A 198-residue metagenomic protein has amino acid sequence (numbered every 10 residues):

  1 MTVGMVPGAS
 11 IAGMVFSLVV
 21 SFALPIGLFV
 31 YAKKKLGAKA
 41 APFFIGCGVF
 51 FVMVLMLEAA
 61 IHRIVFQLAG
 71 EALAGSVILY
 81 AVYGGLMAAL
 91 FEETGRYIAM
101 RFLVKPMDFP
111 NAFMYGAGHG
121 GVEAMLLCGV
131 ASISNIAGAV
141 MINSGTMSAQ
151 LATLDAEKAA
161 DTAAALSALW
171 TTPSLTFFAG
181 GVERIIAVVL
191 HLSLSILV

Functional and structural regions predicted by a protein language model:
M1-V198: Hydrophobic alpha-helical segments at protein termini of multi-pass membrane proteins
